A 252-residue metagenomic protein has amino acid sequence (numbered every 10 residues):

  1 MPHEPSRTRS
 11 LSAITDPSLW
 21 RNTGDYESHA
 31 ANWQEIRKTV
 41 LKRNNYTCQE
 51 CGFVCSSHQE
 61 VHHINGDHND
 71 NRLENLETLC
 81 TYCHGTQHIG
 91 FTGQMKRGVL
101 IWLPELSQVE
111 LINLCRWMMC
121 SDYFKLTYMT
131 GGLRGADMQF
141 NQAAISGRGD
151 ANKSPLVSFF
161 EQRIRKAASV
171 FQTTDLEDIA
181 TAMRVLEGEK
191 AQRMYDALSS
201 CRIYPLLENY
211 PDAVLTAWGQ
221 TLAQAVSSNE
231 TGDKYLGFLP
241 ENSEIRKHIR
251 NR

Functional and structural regions predicted by a protein language model:
M1-R21, Q87-R252: Extended charged
P5-S6, S12-D16, Y26-S28, L41-Y46: Generic detector of short, locally flexible boundary/turn motifs and exposed helical patches
N22, S28-H29, Q34-L41, T47-L79 (+1 more regions): Histidine-centered nuclease catalytic patch
C83: DNA major-groove recognition helix of helix-turn-helix/homeodomain DNA-binding modules
